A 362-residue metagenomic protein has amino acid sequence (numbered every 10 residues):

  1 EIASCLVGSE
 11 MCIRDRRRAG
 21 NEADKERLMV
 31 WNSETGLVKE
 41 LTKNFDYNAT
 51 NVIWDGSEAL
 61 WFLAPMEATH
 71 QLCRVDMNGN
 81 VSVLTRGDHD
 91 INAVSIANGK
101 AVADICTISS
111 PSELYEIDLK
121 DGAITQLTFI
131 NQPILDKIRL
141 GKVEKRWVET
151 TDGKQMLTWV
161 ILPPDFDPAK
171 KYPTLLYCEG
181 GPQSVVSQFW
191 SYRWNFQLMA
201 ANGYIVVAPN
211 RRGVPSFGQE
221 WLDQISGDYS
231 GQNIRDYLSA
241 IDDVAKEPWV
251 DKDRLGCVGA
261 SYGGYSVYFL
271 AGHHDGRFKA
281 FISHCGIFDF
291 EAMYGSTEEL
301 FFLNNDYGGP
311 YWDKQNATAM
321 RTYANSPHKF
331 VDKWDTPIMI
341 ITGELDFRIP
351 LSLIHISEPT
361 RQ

Functional and structural regions predicted by a protein language model:
E1-G8, H355-Q362: Single conserved hydrophobic/aromatic residue that forms the stacking wall/gate of nucleotide- or nucleobase-binding
S4, S9, R14-M29, E40-T50 (+5 more regions): A flexible loop/linker signature enriched in serine peptidases of the S9 family
S4-E10, V52-E58, V94-G99: Blade-terminus and WD-like Trp-Asp/Gly-His loop motifs, strongest in beta-propeller folds
N32-G36, D76-G79, L119-G122: Short loop/turn segments that connect beta-strands within beta-propeller blades
K39-K43, S82-R86, I124-I130: Beta-propeller fold detector
I130-D253, A260, G295: Cap/lid segment of the alpha/beta-hydrolase catalytic domain
A200-A201, A208-S357, R361: Active-site-proximal cap/loop segments of hydrolase catalytic domains
